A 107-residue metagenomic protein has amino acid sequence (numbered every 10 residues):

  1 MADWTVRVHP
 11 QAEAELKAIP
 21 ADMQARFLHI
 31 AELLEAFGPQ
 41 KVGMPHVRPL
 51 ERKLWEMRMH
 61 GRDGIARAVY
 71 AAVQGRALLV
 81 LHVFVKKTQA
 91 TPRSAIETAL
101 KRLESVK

Functional and structural regions predicted by a protein language model:
M1-I65, Q74-L78, V85-K107: Basic, Lys/Arg-enriched alpha-helical interface segments
A68: Portal/gating segments that form or line small-molecule/metal binding sites
A71: Conserved Hanks-type protein kinase catalytic core
